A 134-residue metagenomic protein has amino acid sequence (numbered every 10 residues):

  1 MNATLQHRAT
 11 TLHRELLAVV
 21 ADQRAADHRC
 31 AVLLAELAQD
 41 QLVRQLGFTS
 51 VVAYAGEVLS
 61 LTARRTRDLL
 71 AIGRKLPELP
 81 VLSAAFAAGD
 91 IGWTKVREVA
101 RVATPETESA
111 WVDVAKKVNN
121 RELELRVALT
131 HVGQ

Functional and structural regions predicted by a protein language model:
M1-Q134: Short helix-coil boundary/hinge micro-motifs
